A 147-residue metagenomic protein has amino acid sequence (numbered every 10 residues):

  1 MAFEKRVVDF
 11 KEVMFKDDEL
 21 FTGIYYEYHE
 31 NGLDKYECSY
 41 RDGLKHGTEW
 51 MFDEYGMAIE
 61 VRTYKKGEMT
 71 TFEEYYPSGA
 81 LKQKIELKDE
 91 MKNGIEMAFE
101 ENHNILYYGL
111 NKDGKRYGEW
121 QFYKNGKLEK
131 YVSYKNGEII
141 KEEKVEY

Functional and structural regions predicted by a protein language model:
M1-Y147: Glycine/tyrosine- and acidic-biased, solvent-exposed loop/turn segments at the edges of beta-strands
